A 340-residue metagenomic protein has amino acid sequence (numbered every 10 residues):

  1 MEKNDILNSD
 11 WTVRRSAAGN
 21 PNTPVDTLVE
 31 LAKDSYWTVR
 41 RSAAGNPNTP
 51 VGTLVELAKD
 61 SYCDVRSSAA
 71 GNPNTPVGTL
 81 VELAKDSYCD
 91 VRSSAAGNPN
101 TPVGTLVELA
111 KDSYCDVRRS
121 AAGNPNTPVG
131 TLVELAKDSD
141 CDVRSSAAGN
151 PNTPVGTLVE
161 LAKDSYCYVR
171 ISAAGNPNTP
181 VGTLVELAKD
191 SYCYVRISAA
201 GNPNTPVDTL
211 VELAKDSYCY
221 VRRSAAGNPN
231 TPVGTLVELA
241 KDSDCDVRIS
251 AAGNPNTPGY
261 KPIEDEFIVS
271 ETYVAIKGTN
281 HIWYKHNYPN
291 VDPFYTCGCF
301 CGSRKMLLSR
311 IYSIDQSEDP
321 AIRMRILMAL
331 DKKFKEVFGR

Functional and structural regions predicted by a protein language model:
M1-D5, W11, S16, E30 (+10 more regions): Short, glycine-biased loop/turn motifs at secondary-structure junctions and in low-complexity Ser/Thr/Pro-rich termini
T12-P258: Thr-biased low-complexity repeat/linker tracts and other Thr-enriched repetitive architectures
